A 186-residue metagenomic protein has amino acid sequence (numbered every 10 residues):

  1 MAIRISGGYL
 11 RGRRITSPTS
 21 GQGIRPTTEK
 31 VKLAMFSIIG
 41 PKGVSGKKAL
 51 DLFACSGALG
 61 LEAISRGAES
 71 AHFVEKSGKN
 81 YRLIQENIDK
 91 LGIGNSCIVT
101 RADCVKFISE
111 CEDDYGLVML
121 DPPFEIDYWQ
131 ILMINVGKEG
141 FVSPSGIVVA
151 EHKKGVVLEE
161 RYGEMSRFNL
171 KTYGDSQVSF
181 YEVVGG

Functional and structural regions predicted by a protein language model:
M1-G186: Class I S-adenosyl-L-methionine-dependent methyltransferase catalytic core
